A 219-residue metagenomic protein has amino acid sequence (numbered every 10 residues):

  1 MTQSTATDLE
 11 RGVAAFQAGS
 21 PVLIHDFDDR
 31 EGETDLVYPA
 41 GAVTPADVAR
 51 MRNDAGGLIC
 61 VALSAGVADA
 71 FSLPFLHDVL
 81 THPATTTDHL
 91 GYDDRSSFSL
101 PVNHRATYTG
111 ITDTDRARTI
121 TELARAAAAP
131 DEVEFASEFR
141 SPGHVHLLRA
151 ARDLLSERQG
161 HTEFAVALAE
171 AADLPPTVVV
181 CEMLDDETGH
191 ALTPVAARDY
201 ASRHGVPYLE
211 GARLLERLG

Functional and structural regions predicted by a protein language model:
M1-G219: Catalytic domains of riboflavin
